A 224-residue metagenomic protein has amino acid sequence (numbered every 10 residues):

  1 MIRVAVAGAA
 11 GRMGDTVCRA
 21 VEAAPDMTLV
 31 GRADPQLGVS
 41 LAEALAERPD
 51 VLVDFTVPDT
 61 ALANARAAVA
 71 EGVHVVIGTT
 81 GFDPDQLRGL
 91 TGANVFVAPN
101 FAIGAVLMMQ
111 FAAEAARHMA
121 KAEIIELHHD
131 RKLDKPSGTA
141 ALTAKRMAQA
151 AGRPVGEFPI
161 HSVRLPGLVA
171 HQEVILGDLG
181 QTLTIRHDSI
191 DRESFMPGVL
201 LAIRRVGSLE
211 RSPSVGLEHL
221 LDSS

Functional and structural regions predicted by a protein language model:
R3-A7, R12-A46, D59, A120-S224: C-terminal substrate-binding/catalytic lobe of Rossmann-fold NAD(P)-dependent oxidoreductases
T16, A63, L107-Q110, G138: Generic recognition of short, well-ordered alpha-helical segments
L45-L52, A70-H74: Short acidic/histidine-rich motifs immediately flanking catalytic phosphotransfer sites in two-component signaling
P49, G89-V97, D178-I185: Glycine/charged-rich beta-loop-alpha catalytic/anionic-binding loops adjacent to active sites
F55-R66, H74: Phosphate-bearing ligand-interacting subdomains that bind or position ATP/ADP/UDP/GDP/NAD(P) or nucleotide-linked
R66, A70-E71, G78-V97, A102-V106 (+1 more regions): Rossmann-fold NAD(P)-binding glycine/threonine-rich loop
